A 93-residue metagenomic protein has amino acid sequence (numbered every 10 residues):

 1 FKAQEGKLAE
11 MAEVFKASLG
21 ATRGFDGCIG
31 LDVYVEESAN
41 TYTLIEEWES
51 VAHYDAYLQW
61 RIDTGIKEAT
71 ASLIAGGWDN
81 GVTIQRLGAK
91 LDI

Functional and structural regions predicted by a protein language model:
K2, I45-E47: Short hydrophobic/aromatic beta-strand micro-patches that form the beta-sheet surface supporting nucleotide- or nucleic
K2-M11: Short, surface-exposed ligand-recognition loops at beta-strand->loop->(often short) alpha-helix junctions that present
E10-E13, A56: Short, solvent-exposed alpha-helical surface patches in well-structured domains
A17-I29, E47-I84: An amphipathic, aromatic/His-enriched active-site/gating alpha helix that lines ligand/cofactor pockets
Y34-E36: Short beta-strand micro-motifs enriched in acidic
T41-Y42: Residues on conserved beta-strands of the protein kinase catalytic domain
V82-I93: Acidic/histidine-enriched, glycine/proline-rich intrinsically disordered or flexible terminal extensions
